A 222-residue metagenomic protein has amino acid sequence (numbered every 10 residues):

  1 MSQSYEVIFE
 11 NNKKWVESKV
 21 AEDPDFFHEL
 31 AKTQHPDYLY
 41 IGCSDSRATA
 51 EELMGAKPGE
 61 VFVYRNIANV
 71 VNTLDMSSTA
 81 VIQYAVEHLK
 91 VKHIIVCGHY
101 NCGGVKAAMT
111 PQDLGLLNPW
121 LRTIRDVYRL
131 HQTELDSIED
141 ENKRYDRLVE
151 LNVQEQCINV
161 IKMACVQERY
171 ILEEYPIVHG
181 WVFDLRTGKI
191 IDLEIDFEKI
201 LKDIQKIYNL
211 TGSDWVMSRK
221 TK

Functional and structural regions predicted by a protein language model:
M1-P36, A68-K92, G103-K222: Divalent-metal-activated hydrolytic enzyme cores
K19-E60: N-terminal short beta-loop-beta anion/metal-coordinating cradle
I41-C43, R65, I95-H99, H179-D184: Short beta-strand segments
D45-R47, H99-G104: Gly/Ser/Thr-rich loops at beta-strand to alpha-helix junctions that form or flank small-molecule/cofactor-binding
P58-N69: Glycine/charged-rich beta-loop-alpha catalytic/anionic-binding loops adjacent to active sites
